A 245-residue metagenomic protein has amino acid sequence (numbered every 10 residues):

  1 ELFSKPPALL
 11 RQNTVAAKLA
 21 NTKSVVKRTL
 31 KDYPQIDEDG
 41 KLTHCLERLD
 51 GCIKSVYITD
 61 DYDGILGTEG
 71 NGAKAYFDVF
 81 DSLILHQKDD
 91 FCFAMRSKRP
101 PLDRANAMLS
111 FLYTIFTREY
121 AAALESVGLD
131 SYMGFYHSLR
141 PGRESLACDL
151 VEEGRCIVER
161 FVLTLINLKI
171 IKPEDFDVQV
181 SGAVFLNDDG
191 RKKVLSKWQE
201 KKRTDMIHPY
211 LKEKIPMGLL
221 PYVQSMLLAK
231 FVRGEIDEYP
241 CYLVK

Functional and structural regions predicted by a protein language model:
E1-K245: Active-site helix-to-loop segments that bind/position phosphate- or nucleotide-bearing substrates and donors across
